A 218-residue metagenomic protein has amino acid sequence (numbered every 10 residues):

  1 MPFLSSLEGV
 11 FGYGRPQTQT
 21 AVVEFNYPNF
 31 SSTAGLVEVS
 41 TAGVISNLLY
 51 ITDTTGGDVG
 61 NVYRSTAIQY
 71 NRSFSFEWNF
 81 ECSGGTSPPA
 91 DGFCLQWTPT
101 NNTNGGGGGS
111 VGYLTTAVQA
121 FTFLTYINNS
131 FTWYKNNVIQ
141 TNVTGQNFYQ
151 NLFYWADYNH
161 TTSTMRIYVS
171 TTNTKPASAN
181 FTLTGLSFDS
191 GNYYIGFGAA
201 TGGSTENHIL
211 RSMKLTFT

Functional and structural regions predicted by a protein language model:
M1-T20: N-terminal low-complexity, intrinsically disordered "leader/linker" segments enriched in small/polar and basic residues
Q19-T218: Polar, low-complexity loop segments and adjacent catalytic/binding residues used for recognizing and processing sugar
